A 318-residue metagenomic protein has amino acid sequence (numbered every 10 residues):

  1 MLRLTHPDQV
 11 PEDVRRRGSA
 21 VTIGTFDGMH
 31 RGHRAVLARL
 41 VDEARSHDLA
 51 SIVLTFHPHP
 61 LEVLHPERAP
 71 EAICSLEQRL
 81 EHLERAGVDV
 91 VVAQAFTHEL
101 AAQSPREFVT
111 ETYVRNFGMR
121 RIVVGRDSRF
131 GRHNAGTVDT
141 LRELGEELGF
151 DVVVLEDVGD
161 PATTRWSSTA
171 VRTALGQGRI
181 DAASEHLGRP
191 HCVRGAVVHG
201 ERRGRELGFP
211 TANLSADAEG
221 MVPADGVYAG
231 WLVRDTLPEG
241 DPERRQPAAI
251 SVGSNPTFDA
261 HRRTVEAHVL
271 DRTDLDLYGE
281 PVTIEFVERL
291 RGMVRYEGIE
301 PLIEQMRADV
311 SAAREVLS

Functional and structural regions predicted by a protein language model:
L2-T5, V91-A93, D151-L155, E285: General small-molecule cofactor/ligand-binding pocket signal
P11-S75: N-terminal catalytic cores of NTP/NDP-binding nucleotidyl/phosphoryl-transfer enzymes
S51, T55-H57, A86-E99, E156: A conserved beta-strand->alpha-helix junction
E71-R79, Q103-V109: Glycine-rich, highly charged phosphate/nucleotide-binding loops
S75-V91: A glycine-rich helix N-cap at a beta->alpha junction
E99-P210, M293, E297-M306, V310 (+1 more regions): Classical nucleotidyltransferase
G200-S318: Phosphate/ribose-recognition catalytic cores of enzymes acting on nucleotide-derived substrates
